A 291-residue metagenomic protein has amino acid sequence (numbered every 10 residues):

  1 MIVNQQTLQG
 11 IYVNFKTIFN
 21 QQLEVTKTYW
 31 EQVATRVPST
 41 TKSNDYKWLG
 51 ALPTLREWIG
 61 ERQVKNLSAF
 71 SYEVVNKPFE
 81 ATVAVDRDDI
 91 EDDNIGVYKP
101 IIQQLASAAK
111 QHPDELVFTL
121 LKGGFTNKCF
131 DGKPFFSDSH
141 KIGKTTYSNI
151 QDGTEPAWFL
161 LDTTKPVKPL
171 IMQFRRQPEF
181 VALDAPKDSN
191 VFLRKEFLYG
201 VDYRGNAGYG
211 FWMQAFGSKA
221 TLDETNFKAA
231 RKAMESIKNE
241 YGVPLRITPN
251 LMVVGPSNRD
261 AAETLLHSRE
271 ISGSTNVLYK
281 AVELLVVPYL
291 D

Functional and structural regions predicted by a protein language model:
M1-T26: N-terminal alpha-helical "arm" segments
I2, D138-D291: Sequence/fold signature of self-assembling virion shell proteins
L8, Y12, N76, E224-F227 (+1 more regions): Alpha-helix initiation and N-capping motif
Q21-K77: Assembly/oligomerization interface modules of large self-assembling protein complexes
Y72-F125, V191-R204, M252: Long, contiguous amphipathic alpha-helices that act as assembly "spine/axial" helices in icosahedral shell and virion
N94, C129, A262-L265: A short acidic (Asp/Glu
P113-T154: Glycine-rich, mobile lid/loop segments that gate access to catalytic sites or pores
